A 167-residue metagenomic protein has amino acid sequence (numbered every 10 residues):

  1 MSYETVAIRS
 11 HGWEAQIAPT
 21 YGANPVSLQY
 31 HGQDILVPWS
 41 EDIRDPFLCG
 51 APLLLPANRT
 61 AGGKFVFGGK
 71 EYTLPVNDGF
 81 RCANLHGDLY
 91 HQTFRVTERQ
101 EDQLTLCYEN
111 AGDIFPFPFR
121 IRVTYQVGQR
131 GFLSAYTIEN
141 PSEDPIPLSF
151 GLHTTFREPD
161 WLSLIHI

Functional and structural regions predicted by a protein language model:
M1-L74: Beta-strand-rich N-terminal accessory domains
E4, W13, E101-D102, R130-F132: Beta-strand-connecting loop/turn residues
I8, A15, P19, Y108-L148 (+1 more regions): Acidic, contiguous internal or C-terminal segments within carbohydrate-active enzymes that form a structured patch used
R9, V76-G128: Extended, loop-rich substrate-binding clefts of extracytoplasmic carbohydrate-active enzymes
A23-N24, G32-I35, F80-R81, G112-D113 (+1 more regions): Short, surface-exposed beta-strand-loop junctions and turns on beta-sheet-rich folds
P25, E158-S163: Solvent-exposed beta-hairpin/edge-strand motifs
S27-L28, L74, L106, L133-Y136: Short hydrophobic/aromatic-rich beta-strand segments that constitute the beta-sheet cores of beta-sandwich/beta-barrel
I165-I167: Conserved small/polar residues in nucleotide/adenosyl-binding loops
